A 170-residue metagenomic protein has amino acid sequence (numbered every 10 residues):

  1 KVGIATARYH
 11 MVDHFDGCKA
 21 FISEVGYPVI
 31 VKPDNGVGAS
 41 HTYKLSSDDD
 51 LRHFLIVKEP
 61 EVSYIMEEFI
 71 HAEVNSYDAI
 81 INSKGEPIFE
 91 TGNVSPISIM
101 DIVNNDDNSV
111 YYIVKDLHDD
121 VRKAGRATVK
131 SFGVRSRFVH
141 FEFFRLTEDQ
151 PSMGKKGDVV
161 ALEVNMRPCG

Functional and structural regions predicted by a protein language model:
K1-H41: A conserved helix-loop-beta module that forms one wall/lid of the active-site cleft in ATP-utilizing catalytic domains
V2, V25-G26, D48-D49, S83-G85: Short, hinge-like loop/turn segments at secondary-structure boundaries
A5-A7, P28-V31, T42-S76, S98-N108 (+1 more regions): Conserved ATP-binding module of the ATP-grasp superfamily
H14-G17, N35-G38, D50, I70-A72 (+2 more regions): Short acidic/polar capping segments at secondary-structure boundaries
A20, R52-F54, D120-A124: Short, solvent-exposed alpha-helical surface patches in well-structured domains
I22, L55, T91: Short, flexible helix/strand-to-coil boundary loops that buttress conserved ligand/catalytic motifs in alpha/beta
S63, H140-E142: Residues at or immediately flanking beta-strands
E68-V134, F138, R145-K156, A161 (+1 more regions): ATP-dependent carboxylate/phosphate-activation module, predominantly the ATP-grasp catalytic core and closely related
